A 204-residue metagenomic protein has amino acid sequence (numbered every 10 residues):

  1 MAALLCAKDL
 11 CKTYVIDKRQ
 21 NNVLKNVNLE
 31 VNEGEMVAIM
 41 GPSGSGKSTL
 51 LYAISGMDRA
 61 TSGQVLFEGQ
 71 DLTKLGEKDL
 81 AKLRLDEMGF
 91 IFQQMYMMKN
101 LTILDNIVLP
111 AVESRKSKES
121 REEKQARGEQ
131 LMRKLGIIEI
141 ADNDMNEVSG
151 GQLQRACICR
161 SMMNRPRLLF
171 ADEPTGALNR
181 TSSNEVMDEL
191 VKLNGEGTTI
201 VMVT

Functional and structural regions predicted by a protein language model:
M40-P42: The feature captures the beta-strand-to-loop junction immediately N-terminal to the Walker
G63-D71: Conserved ABC transporter NBD signature motif
Q70-D71, R121-E139: Conserved ABC ATPase "signature" region
L101-P110: Short coil-to-helix segment of the ABC ATPase nucleotide-binding domain corresponding to the Q-loop/switch region
D144-V148, Q152: Conserved ABC ATPase signature
R165: Conserved catalytic motifs of ABC-family nucleotide-binding domains
L169-D172: Catalytic Walker B motif of ABC-type/P-loop ATPase nucleotide-binding domains
